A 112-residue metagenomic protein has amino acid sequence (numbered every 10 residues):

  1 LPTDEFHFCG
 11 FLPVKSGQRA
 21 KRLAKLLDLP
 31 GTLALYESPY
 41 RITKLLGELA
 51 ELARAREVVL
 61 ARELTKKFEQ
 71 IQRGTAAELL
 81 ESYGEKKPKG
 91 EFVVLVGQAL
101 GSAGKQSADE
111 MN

Functional and structural regions predicted by a protein language model:
L1-L29: Class I SAM-dependent methyltransferase SAM-binding "motif I" and its flanking Rossmann-like core
T32, Y36-N112: A contiguous loop/helix-start segment that scaffolds small-molecule binding in enzyme catalytic cores
